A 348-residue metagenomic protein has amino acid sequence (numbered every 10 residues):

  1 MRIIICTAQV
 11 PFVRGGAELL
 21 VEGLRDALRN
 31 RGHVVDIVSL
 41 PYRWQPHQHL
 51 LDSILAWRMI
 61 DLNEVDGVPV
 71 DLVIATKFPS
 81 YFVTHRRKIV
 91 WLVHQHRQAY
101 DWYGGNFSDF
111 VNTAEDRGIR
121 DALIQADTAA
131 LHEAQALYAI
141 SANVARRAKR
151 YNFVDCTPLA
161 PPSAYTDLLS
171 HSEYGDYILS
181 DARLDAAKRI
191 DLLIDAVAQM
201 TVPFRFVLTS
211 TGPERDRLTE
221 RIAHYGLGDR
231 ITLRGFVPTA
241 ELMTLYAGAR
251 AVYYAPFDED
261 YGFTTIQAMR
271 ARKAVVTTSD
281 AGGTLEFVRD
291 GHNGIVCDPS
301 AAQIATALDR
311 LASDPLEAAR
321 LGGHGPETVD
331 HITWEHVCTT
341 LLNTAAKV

Functional and structural regions predicted by a protein language model:
S108-D109, T113-L137, A145: Membrane-proximal helix-turn-helix segments that form the acceptor-binding/catalytic region of lipid-linked
L169-K188, I194-T201, V207: Conserved donor-binding/catalytic core segment of Leloir-type glycosyltransferases
T219-V237: Nucleotide-activated donor-binding/catalytic signature segment of Leloir-type glycosyltransferases, i.e., the conserved
F236-V237, T244-A249, A268: Short alpha-helical donor nucleotide-sugar binding micro-motif in glycosyltransferases
F257: Aromatic "clamp/platform" in nucleotide-sugar-dependent glycosyltransferases that forms part of the donor/acceptor
A274-T278: Short hydrophobic beta-strand element within catalytic cores of glycosyltransferases and related nucleotide-activated
D290-A302, R310-P315: Conserved acidic donor-binding segment of nucleotide-sugar-dependent glycosyltransferases
R310, E317-H331, N343: A short, well-ordered alpha-helix in the C-terminal region of glycosyltransferases
